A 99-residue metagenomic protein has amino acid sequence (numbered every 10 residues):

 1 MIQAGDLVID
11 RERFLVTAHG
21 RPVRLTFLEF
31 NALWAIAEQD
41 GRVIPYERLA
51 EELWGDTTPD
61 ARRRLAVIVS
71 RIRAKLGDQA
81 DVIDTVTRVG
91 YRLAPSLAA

Functional and structural regions predicted by a protein language model:
M1-Q3, V8, V43, T85: Short aromatic/basic micro-patch
Q3-F30, R92-A99: A structural micro-motif at secondary-structure boundaries
G5, G20, G41, G55 (+1 more regions): Glycine-centered flexibility sites
P22-F27, N31-I68, A74-Q79: Positively charged, aromatic-enriched patches within helix-turn-helix-type DNA-binding elements, predominantly
A66-A99: Flexible loop/N-cap segments at domain edges
